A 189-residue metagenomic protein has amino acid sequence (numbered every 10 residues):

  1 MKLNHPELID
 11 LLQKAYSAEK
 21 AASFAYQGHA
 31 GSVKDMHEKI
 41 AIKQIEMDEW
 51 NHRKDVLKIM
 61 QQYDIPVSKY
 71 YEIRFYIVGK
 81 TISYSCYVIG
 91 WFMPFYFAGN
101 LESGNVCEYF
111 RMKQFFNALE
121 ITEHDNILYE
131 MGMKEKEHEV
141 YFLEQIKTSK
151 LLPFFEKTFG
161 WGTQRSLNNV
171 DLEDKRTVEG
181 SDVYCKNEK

Functional and structural regions predicted by a protein language model:
M1-K189: Non-heme di-metal
